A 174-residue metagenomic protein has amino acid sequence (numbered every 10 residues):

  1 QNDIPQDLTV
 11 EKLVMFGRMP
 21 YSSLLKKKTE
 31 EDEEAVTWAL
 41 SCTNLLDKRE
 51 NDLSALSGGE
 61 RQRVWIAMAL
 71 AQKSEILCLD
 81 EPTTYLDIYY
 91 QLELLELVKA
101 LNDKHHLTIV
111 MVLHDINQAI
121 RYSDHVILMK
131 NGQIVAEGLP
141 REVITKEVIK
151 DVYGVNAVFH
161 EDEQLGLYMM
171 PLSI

Functional and structural regions predicted by a protein language model:
M15, E30-K48, K73: Conserved ABC ATPase "signature" region
K27, D52-L56, E60: Conserved ABC ATPase signature
L77-E81: Catalytic Walker B motif of ABC-type/P-loop ATPase nucleotide-binding domains
L92-H105: Helical segment within the ABC ATPase nucleotide-binding domain
A119-R121: A short, surface-exposed alpha-helical micro-motif characterized by mixed small hydrophobic and charged/polar residues
V152-I174: ABC ATPase nucleotide-binding domains
